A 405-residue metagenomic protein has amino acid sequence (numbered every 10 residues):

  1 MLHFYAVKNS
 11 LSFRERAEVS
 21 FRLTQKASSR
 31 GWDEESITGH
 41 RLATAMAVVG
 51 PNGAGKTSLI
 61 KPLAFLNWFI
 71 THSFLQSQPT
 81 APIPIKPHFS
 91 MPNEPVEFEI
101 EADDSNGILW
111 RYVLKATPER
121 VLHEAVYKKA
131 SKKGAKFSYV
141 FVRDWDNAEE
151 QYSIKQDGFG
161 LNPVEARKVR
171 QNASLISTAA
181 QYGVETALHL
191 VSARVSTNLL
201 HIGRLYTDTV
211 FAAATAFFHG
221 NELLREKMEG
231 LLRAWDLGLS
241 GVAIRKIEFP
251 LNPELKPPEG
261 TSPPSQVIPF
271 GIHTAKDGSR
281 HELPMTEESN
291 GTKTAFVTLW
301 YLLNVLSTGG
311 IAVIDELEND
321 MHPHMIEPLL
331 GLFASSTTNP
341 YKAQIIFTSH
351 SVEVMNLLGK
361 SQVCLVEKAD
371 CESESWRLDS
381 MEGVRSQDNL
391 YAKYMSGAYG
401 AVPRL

Functional and structural regions predicted by a protein language model:
M1-T38, T44-N67, K276-R404: Switch/communication elements of ASCE P-loop NTPase nucleotide-binding domains
V7, F98-D103, V126, G271-H273: Short beta-strand segments that buttress and anchor functional surface loops
I37-R41, M46-A47, P51, I60-V121: Conserved P-loop NTP-binding catalytic core
I60-P95, K168-E226, L332-I345, H350-E353: An exposure/low-complexity boundary signal
I83-F89, R245-K256: Beta-rich nucleic-acid/ligand-interaction surfaces
N106, A116-P118, D146, K368-E372: Short acidic-glycine loop/turn motifs at beta-strand connectors
R111-L251: Electropositive, glycine-dotted interaction segments that contact anionic polymers or phosphate-rich ligands
E259-K276: Pre-Walker A segment
